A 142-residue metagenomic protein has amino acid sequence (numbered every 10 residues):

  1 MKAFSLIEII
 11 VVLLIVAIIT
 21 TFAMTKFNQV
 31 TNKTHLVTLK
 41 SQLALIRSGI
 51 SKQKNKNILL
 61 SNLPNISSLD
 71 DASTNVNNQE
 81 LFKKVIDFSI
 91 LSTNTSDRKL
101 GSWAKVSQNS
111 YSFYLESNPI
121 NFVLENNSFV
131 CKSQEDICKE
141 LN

Functional and structural regions predicted by a protein language model:
M1-T31: N-terminal single-pass transmembrane signal-anchor helix
V16-A17, L36, D71-A72, N78 (+1 more regions): Alpha-helical interaction segments
N32-L60: Membrane-proximal N-terminal amphipathic helix
I50-F88: Short, glycine/small-hydrophobic-rich surface segments
S89-N118: Structured, soluble extracytoplasmic/luminal domains of envelope-associated proteins
Q108-N142: Short, surface-exposed interaction loops/tails
